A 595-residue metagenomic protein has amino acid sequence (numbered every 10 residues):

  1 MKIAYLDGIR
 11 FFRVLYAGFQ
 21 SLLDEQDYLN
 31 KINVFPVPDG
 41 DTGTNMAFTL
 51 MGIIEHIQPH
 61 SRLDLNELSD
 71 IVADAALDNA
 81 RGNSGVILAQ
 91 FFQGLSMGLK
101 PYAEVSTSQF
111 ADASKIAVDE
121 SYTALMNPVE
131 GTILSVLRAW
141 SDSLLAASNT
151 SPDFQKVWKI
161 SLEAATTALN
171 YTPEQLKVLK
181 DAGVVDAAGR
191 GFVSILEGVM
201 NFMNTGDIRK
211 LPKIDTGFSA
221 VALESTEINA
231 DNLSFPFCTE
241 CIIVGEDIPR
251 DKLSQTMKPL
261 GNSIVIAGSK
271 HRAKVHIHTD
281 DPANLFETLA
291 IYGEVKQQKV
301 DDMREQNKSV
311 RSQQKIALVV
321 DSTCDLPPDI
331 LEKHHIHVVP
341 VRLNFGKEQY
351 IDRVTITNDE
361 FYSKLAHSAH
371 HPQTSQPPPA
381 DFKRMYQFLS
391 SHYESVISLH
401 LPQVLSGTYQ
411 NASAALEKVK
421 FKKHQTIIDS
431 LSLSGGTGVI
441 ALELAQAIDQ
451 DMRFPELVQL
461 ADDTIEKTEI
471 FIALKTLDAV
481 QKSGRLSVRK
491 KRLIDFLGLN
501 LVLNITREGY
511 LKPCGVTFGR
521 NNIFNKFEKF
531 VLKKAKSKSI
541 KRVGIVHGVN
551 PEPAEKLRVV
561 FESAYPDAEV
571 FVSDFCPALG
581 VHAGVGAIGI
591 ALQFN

Functional and structural regions predicted by a protein language model:
M1-P59, T256-L260, V265-I266, T279-L285 (+4 more regions): Generic N-terminal targeting/processing segments that precede catalytic cores or assembly contacts
I9-F12, Y16, Q20, D24-E25 (+7 more regions): Acidic, glycine-enriched active-site microenvironments
N45-V72, T355-S390: Glycine-rich oxoanion-binding loops at beta->alpha junctions
G82, A89-Q93, S398-K420, V439-L442: Short Gly/Thr/Asp-enriched flexible loops that form oxyanion-binding sites at enzyme active sites
D119-T123, S135-P152, K156-R272, Q306 (+8 more regions): Mixed-charge interfacial surface used for oligomerization/domain docking and macromolecular partner engagement
H271-D280: A generic structural motif
D281-Q298: Charge-rich, low-aromatic oligomerization/scaffolding segments with amphipathic character
V319-P377, D381: N-terminal glycine-rich anion-binding loop in soluble enzyme alpha/beta folds
